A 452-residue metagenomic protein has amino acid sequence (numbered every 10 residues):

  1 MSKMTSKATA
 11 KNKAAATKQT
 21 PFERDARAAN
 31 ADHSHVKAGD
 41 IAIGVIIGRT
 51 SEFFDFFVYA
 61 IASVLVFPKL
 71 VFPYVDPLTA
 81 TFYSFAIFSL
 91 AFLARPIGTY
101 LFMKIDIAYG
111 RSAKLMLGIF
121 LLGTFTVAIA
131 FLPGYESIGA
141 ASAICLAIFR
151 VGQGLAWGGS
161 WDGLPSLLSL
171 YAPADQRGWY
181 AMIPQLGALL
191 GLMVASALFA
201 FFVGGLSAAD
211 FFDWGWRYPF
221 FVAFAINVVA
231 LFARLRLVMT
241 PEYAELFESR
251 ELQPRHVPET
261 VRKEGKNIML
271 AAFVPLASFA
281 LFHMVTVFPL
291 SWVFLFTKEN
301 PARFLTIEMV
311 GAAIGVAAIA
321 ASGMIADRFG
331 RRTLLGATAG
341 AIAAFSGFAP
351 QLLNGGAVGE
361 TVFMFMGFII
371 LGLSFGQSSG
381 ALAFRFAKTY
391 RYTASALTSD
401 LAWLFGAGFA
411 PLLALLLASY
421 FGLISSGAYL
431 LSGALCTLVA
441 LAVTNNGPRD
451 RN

Functional and structural regions predicted by a protein language model:
A60, K266-I314, A407: Extracytoplasmic gate region of multi-pass secondary transporters
I97-R111, I319-R331: Helix-to-loop junctions at the C-terminal end of transmembrane segments in multipass secondary transporters
A108-F120, R328-A339: Cytoplasmic membrane-interface "Motif A"-like loop-to-helix N-cap segments of 12-TM Major Facilitator Superfamily
F120-I138, G340-G355: C-terminal ends and interior cores of transmembrane alpha-helices in multi-pass membrane transporters/permeases
G139-G158, G359-L373: Hydrophobic core of transmembrane alpha-helices in multi-pass small-molecule transporters, especially MFS/SLC-type
W179-V203, I226, S399-A410: Glycine-rich segments within core transmembrane alpha-helices of 12-TM secondary carriers
A230-L237, L431-N452: Multi-pass alpha-helical transporter architecture, strongest for 12-TM Major Facilitator/SLC carriers used
T389-A418: A late C-terminal transmembrane helix in Major Facilitator Superfamily
